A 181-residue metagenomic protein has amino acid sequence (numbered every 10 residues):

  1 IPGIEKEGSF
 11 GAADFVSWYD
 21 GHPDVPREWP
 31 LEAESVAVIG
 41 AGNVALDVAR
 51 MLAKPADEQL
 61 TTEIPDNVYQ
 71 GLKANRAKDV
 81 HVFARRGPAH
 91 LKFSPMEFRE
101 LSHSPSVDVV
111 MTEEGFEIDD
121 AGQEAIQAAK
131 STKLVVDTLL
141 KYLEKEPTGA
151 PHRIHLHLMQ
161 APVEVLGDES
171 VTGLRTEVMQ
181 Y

Functional and structural regions predicted by a protein language model:
P2-A74: Glycine-rich dinucleotide-binding loop and its adjacent helix/turn
L46, R50-Y181: Dinucleotide-binding/catalytic capping subdomain of oxidoreductase cores
